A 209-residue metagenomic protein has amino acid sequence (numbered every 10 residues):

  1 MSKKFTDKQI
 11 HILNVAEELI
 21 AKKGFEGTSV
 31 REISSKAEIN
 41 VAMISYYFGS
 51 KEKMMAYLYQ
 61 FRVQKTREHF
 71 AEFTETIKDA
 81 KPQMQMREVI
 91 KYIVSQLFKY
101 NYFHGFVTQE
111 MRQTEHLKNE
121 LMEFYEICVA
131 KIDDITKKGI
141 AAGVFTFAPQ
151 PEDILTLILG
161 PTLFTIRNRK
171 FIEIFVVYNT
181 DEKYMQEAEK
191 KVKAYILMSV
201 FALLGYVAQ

Functional and structural regions predicted by a protein language model:
M1-D7, T74, Q209: N-terminal intrinsically disordered/low-complexity leader segments
K8-E17, I33, L58-T66, I132: Generic hydrophobic, amphipathic alpha-helix propensity
H11, L19-K53, Y57: Helix-turn-helix
F25-E26, H116, F145: Conserved hydrophobic residue
K53, S95-K131, D153, T180-E187: Short secondary-structure transition hinges
E72-Y102, P151-I158, Q209: Hydrophobic alpha-helical connector segments
M84, E120-F124, A141-L157: All-alpha amphipathic helical-bundle segments outside canonical DNA-binding/catalytic cores that form hydrophobic
S95, K99, V129-A142, L157-Q209: C-terminal peripheral helix-coil segments that are non-catalytic and often amphipathic
